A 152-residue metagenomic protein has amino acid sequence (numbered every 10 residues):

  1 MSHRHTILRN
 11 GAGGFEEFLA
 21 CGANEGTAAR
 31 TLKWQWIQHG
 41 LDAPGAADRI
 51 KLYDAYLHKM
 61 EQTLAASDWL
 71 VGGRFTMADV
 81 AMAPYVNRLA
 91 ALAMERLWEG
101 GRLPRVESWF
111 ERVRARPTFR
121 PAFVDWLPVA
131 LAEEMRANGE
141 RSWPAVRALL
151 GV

Functional and structural regions predicted by a protein language model:
M1-E111: GST-like fold's C-terminal all-alpha helical module
R102-V152: Long, positively charged, glycine-interspersed low-complexity recognition regions
